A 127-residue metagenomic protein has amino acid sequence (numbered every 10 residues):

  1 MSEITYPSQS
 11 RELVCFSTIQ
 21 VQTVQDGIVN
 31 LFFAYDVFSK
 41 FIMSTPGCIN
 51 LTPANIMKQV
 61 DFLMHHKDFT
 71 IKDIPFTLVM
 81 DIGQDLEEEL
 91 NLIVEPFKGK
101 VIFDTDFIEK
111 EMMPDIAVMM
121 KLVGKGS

Functional and structural regions predicted by a protein language model:
I4-C15, I19-I28, V37, F41-S127: RNase H-like DDE/DDD metal-dependent nuclease/strand-transfer catalytic core used by mobile genetic elements
